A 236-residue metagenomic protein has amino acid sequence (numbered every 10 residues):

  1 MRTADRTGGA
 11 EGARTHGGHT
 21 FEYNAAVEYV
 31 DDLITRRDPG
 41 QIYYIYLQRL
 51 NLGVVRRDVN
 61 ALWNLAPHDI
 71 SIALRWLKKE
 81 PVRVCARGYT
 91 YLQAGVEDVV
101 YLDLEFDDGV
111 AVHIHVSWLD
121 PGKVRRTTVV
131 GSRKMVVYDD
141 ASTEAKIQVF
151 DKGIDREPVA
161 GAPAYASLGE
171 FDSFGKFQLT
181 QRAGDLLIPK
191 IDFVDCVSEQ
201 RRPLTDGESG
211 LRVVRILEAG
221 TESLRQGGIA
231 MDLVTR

Functional and structural regions predicted by a protein language model:
M1, N24-V27, D69-I70, P189-I191 (+1 more regions): A general structural signal for well-ordered alpha-helical segments in protein cores
M1-R56: A contiguous active-site-proximal alpha/beta segment in oxidoreductase catalytic domains
D5, D31, L74, D103 (+3 more regions): Non-transmembrane alpha-helical segments in soluble domains of secreted/periplasmic/extracellular proteins
G12, R37, G109, Q200 (+1 more regions): Glycine-centered short loops/turns at secondary-structure junctions
T20, R133-E208, I229-D232, R236: C-terminal glycine/acidic-rich active-site capping loop/insertion
L52-G122, T128, A141-S142, E208: Rossmann-like dinucleotide-binding domain that binds NAD(P)(H)
L211-L224: C-terminal hydrophobic helical "lid"/dimerization subdomain of Rossmann-like NAD(P)H-dependent oxidoreductases
